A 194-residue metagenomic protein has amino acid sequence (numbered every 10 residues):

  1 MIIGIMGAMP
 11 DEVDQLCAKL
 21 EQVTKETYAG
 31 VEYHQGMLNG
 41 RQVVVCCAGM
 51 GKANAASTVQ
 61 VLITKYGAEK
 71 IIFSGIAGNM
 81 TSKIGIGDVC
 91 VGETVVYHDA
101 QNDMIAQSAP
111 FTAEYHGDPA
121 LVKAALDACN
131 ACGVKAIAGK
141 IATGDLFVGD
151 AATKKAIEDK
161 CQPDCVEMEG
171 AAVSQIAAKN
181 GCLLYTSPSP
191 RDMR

Functional and structural regions predicted by a protein language model:
M1-L20: Short, conserved "active-site rim" segments that organize catalytic pockets and cofactor/ligand binding
I2, T27-L184: Glycine-rich phosphate- or other oxyanion-binding loops that anchor nucleotides, phosphorylated ligands
G7, E93, P188: Short beta-strand/turn micro-motifs composed of small residues that flank or help shape donor/cofactor-binding pockets
L20-Q22, V61-L62: Short, solvent-exposed amphipathic alpha-helical segments in soluble enzyme and RNA/protein-processing domains
Y185-R194: Single conserved hydrophobic/aromatic residue that forms the stacking wall/gate of nucleotide- or nucleobase-binding
